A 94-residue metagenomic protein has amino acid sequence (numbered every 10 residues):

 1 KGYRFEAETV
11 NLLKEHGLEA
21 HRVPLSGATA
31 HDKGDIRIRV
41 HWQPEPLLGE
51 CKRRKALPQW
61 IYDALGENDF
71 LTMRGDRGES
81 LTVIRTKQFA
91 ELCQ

Functional and structural regions predicted by a protein language model:
K1-Q94: Catalytic phosphate/metal-binding cores of nucleic-acid and nucleotide-processing enzymes, i.e., regions that mediate
